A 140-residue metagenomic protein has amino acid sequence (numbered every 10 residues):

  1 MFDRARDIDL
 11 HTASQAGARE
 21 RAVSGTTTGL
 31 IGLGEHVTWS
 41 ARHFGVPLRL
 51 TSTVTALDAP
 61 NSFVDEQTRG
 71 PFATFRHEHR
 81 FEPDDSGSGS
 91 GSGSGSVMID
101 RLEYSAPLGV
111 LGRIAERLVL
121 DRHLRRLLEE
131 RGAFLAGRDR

Functional and structural regions predicted by a protein language model:
M1-T27: Hydrophobic ligand-binding cavity/cleft-lining segments
D3, E82, R126-E129, A133 (+1 more regions): Replace "anionic and nucleotidyl ligands
A5, D9, Y104, L135-A136: Generic helix-packing signal
T12, A22-R69, V97, E130-R138: Glycine-rich portal/gate segments that line the openings of hydrophobic small-molecule binding cavities
A18, E103, V119, F134-L135: Hydrophobic side chains within alpha-helical segments
V64-R126: Beta-strand/loop substructures that line and gate deep hydrophobic ligand-binding cavities in soluble
D85-G87, G137-R140: Generic C-terminal helix-cap and adjacent flexible tail
